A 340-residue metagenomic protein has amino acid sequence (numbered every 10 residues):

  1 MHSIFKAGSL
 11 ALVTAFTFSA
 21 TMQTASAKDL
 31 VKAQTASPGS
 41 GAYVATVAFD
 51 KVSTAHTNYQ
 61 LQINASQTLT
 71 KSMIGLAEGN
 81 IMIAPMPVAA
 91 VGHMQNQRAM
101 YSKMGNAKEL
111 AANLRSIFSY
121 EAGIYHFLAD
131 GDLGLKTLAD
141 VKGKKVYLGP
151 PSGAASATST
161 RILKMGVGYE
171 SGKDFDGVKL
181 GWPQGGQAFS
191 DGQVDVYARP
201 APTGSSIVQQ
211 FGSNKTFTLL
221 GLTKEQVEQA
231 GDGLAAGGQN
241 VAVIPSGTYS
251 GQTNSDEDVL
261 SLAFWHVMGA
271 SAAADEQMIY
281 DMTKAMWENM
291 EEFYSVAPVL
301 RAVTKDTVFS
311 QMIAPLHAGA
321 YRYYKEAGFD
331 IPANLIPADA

Functional and structural regions predicted by a protein language model:
M1-A11: Bacterial N-terminal signal peptides that target proteins for export
A15-A25: C-terminal segment of classical bacterial N-terminal signal peptides
K28-A55, Y59-Q62, G123-D191, K305-D306 (+2 more regions): Bilobed "Venus flytrap"/periplasmic-binding protein-like clamshell domains and structurally analogous long
V44-E78, D256, A338: Extracytoplasmic small-molecule ligand-binding "clamshell" domains of the periplasmic binding protein/Venus flytrap
A77-I117: N-terminal segment of the mature folded domain
V88-A90, Q97-A99, K103-A107, G131-L133 (+1 more regions): Pocket-lining segment of extracytoplasmic ligand-binding domains
K142-L148, S152-R161, G238-A302: Ligand-binding clefts/hinges and TM-proximal coupling segments of bilobed small-molecule sensing domains
A201-G221, Q229-L234, A274-A340: An extracytoplasmic/periplasmic, membrane-proximal ligand-sensing/linker region
